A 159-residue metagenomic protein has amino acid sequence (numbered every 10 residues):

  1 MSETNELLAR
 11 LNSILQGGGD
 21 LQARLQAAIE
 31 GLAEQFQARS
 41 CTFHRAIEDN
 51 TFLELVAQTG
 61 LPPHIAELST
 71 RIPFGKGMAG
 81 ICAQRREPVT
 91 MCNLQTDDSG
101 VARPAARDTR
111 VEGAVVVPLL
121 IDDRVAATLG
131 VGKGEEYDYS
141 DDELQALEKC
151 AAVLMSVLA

Functional and structural regions predicted by a protein language model:
M1-A23, E34: Signal-transmission linkers at sensory-effector interfaces
S2, G132-C150, V157-A159: Regulatory loop-to-helix N-cap segments in sensory/regulatory domains that couple ligand/signal detection
N12-Q16, A28-Q37, F43-I47, A83: Short regulatory alpha-helical segment in sensory/regulatory domains of signaling proteins that mediates
E30, T42-A66, T70: GAF sensory/regulatory domain recognition with acknowledged cross-activation on helical regulatory dimers
A46, P63-D97: Regulatory sensory and allosteric helical modules in signal-transduction proteins and certain transcription factors
P63-I65, C92-G113, K133: Signal-transducing coupling segments at domain and membrane junctions
A79, L119-K133: Sensory-domain boundary capping and coupling elements
E112-L120: A short, aliphatic-rich beta-strand micro-motif
